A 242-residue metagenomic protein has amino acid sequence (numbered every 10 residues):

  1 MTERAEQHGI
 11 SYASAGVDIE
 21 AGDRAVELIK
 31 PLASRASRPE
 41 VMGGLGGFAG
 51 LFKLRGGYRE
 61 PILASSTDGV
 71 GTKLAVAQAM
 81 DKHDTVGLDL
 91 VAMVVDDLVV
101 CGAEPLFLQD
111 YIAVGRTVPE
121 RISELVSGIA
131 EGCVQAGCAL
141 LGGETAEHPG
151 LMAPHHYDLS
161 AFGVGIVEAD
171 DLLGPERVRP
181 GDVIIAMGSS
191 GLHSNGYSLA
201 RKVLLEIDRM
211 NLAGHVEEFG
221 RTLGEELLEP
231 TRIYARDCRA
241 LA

Functional and structural regions predicted by a protein language model:
T2-A242: Helix-biased detector of long, well-ordered alpha-helical tracts
